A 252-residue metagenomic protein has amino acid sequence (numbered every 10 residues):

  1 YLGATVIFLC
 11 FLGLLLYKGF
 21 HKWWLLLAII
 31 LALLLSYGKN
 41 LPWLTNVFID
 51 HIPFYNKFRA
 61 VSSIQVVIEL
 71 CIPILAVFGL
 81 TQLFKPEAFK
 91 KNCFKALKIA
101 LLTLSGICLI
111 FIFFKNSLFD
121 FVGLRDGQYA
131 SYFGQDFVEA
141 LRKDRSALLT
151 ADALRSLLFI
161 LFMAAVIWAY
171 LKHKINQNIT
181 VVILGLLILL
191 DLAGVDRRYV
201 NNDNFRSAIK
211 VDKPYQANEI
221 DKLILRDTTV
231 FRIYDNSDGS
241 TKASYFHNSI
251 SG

Functional and structural regions predicted by a protein language model:
Y1-G252: Conserved luminal/periplasmic juxtamembrane motif of membrane-embedded glycan-processing enzymes
